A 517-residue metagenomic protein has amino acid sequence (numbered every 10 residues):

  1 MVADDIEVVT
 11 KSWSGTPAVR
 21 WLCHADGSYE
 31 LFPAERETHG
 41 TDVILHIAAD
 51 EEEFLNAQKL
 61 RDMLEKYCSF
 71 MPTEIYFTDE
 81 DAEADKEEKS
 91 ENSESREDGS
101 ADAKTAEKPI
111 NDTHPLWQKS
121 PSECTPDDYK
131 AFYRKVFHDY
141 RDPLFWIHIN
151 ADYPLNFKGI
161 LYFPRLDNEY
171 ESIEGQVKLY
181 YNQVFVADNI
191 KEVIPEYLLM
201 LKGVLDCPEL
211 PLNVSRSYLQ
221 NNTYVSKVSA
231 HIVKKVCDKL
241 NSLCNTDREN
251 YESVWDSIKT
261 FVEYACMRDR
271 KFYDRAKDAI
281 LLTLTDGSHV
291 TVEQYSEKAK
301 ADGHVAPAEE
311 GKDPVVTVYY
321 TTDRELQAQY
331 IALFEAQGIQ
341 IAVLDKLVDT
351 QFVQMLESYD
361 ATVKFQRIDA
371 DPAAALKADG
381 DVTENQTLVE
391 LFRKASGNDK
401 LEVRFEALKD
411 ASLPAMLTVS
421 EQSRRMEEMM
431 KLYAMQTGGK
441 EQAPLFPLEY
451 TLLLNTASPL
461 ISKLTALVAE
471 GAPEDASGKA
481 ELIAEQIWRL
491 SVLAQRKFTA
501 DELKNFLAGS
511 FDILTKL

Functional and structural regions predicted by a protein language model:
M1-V2: Conserved ATP-binding N-box helix of the HATPase_c
I6-L517: Conserved GHKL (Bergerat-fold) ATPase module
